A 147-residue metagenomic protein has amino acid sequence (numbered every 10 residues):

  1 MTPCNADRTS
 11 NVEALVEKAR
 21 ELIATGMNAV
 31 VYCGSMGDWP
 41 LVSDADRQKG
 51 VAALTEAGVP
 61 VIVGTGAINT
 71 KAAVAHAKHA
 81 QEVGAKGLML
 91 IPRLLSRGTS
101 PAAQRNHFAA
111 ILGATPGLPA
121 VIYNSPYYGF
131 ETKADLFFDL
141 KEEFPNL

Functional and structural regions predicted by a protein language model:
T2-E131: Active-site beta->alpha loop and helix N-cap motifs at the rims of alpha/beta catalytic domains
F137-L147: Active-site/ligand-binding-proximal alpha/beta "capping" segment
